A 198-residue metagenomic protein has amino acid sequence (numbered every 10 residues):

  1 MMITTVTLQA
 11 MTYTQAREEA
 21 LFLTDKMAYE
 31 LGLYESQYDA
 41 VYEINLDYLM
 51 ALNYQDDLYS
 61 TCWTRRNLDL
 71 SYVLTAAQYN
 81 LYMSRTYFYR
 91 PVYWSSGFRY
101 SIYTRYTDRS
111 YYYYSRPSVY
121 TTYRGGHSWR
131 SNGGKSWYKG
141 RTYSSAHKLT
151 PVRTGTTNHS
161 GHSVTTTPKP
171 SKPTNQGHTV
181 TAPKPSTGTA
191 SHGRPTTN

Functional and structural regions predicted by a protein language model:
M1-R17: Bacterial Sec-dependent N-terminal signal peptides
Y13-L31, E35-T165: Low-complexity segments
S145-N198: Extracytoplasmic low-complexity, disordered linker/stalk tracts in cell-surface/secreted proteins
